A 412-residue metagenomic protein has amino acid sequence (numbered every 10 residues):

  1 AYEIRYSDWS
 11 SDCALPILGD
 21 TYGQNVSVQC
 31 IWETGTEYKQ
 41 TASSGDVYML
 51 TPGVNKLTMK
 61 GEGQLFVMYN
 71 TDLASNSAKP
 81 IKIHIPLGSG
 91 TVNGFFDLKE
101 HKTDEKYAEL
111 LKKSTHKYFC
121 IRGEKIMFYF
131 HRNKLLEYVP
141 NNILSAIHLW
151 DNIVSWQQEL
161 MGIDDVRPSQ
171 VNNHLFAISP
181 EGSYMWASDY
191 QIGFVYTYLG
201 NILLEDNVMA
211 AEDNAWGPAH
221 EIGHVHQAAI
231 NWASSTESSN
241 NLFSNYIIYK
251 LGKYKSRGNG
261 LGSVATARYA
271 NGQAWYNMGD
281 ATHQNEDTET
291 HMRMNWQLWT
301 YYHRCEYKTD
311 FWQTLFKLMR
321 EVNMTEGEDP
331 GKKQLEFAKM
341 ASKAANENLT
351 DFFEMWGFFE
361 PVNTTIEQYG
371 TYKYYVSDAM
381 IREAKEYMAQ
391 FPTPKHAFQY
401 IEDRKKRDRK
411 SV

Functional and structural regions predicted by a protein language model:
Y2-E3, D8-L15: Short, small-residue-biased leader/transition segments that mark boundaries at the very start of proteins
I4-R5, K117-C120, A341: Short, surface-exposed beta-strand/loop micro-motifs that present aromatic residues
P16-M127, H131-F176: Zn2+-dependent metallopeptidase catalytic core
Y107-H303, T309-L318, F337: Catalytic cores of extracellular degradative/oxidative enzymes
Q284-D287, E328, K332: Structural motif
M319-G327: Catalytic core and acceptor-binding pocket of nucleotide-sugar-dependent glycosyltransferases
P330-S411: Beta/coil-rich, acidic/histidine-enriched accessory regions frequently appended to metallopeptidases
